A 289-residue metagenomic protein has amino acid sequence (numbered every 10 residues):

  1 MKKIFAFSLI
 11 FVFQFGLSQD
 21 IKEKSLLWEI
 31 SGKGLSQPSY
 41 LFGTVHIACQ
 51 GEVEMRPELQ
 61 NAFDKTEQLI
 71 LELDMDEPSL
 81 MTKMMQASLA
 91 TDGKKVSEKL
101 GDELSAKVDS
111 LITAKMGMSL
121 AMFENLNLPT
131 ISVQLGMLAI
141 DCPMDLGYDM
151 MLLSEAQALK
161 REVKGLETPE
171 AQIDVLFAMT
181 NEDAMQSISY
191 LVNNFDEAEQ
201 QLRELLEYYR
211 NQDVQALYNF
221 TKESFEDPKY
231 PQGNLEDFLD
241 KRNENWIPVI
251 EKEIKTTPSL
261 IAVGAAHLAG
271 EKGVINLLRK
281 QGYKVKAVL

Functional and structural regions predicted by a protein language model:
M1-E23, W28: Bacterial Sec-dependent N-terminal signal peptides
F11, H46, A266-H267: Short, glycine/serine-rich, charged loops/turns that create anion-binding and catalytic segments at active sites
D20, E52, D145, L239-N243: A conditional alpha-helix N-cap/helix-loop micro-motif detector
E23, M55, Y148-D149, N243-W246: Amphipathic coiled-coil/heptad-repeat helices and related helical stalk/stem segments that mediate oligomerization
E29-Y40, V45-Y230, N234: Structured, acidic catalytic/metal-binding patches in enzyme active sites
Q232-L289: A cross-kingdom marker for long, charged
